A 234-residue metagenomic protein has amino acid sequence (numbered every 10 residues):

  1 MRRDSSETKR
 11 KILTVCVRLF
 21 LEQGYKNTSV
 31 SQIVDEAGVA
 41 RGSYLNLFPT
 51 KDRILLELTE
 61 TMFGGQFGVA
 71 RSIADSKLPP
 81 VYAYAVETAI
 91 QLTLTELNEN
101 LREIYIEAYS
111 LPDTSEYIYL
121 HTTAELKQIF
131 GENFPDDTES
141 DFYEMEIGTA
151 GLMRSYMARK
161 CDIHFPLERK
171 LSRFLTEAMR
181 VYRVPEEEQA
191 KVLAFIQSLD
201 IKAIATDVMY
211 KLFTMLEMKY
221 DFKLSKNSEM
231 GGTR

Functional and structural regions predicted by a protein language model:
K11, L19-R53, E57: Helix-turn-helix
R41, T61-V69, L94-N98, R102 (+2 more regions): A short secondary-structure junction motif
E57, G68-L101, L111, Y119-T123: Hydrophobic alpha-helical connector segments
R102-E107, E187-K191: Short, hydrophobic secondary-structure boundary micro-motifs
Y109-C161, F165-T176: Amphipathic alpha-helical packing segments from all-alpha helical-bundle domains
Q128-E132, D136, D162-R234: C-terminal peripheral helix-coil segments that are non-catalytic and often amphipathic
